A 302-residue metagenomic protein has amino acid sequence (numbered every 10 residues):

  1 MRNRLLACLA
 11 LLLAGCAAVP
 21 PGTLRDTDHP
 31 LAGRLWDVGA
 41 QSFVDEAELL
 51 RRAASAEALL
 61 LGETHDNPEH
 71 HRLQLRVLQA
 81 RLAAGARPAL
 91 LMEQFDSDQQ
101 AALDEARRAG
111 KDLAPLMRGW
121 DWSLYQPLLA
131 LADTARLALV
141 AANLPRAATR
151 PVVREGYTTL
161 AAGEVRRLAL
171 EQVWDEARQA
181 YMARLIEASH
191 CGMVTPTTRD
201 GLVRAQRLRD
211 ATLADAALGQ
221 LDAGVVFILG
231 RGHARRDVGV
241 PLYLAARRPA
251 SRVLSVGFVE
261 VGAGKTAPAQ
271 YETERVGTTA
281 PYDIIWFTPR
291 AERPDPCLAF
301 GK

Functional and structural regions predicted by a protein language model:
M1-L6: Bacterial N-terminal signal peptides that target proteins for export
L13-G15: C-terminal motif of bacterial Sec signal peptides marking the signal peptidase cleavage site
A17-A56: N- or domain-start disorder-to-order transition segments that initiate the globular core
V19-L24, D215, H233-K302: C-terminal regions of proteins
A32, A54-G62, R108-L113: Acidic/histidine-rich, surface-exposed loop or edge segments in extracytoplasmic proteins
Q41-S42, E46-A83: Zymogen propeptides
A89-F95, S255-V259: Short internal beta-strands
Q100-Q220: A substrate-binding/cap region within the structured catalytic cores of diverse enzymes
